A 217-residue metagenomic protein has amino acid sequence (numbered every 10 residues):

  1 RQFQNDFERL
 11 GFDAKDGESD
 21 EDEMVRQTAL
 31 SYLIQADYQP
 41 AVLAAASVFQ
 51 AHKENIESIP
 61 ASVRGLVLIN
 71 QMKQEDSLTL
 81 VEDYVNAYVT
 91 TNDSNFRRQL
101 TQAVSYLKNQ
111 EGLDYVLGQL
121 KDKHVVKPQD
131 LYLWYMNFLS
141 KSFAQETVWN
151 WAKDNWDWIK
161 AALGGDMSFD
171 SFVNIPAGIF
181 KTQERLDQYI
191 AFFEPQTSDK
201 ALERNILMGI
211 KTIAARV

Functional and structural regions predicted by a protein language model:
R1-V217: Long, ordered, helix-rich scaffold segments
